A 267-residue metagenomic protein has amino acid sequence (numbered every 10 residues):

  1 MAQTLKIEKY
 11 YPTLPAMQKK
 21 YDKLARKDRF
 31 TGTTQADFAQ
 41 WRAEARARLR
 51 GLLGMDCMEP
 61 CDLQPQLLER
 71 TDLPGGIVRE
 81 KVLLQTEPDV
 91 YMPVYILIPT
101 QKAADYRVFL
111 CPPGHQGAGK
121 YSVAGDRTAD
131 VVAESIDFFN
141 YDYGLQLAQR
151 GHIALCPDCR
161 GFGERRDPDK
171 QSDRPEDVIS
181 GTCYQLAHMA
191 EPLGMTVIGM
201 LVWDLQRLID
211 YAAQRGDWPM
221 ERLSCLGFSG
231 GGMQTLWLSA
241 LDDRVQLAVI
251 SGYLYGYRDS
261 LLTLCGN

Functional and structural regions predicted by a protein language model:
M1-V78, T86: N-terminal targeting or regulatory segments adjacent to alpha/beta-hydrolase or S9 domains
K6-Y10, A16-M17, D126-A129, S172-D173 (+1 more regions): Glycine-rich, phosphate-binding/catalytic loops in enzymes
R70-D130: Glycine-rich active-site/cofactor-binding loop and its immediate structural neighborhood
V94-Q101, G144-L147, W237-D243: Short amphipathic alpha-helices and their capping/turn segments at secondary-structure boundaries
A104, L110-Q206, Y257-T263: Cap/lid segment of the alpha/beta-hydrolase catalytic domain
V108-C111, L155-C156, S224, L247-I250: Structural recognition of the beta-strand scaffold that forms the well-ordered cores of secreted hydrolase catalytic
M200, Q206-N267: Primarily recognizes the serine-hydrolase "nucleophile elbow" in alpha/beta-hydrolase and SGNH/GDSL folds
